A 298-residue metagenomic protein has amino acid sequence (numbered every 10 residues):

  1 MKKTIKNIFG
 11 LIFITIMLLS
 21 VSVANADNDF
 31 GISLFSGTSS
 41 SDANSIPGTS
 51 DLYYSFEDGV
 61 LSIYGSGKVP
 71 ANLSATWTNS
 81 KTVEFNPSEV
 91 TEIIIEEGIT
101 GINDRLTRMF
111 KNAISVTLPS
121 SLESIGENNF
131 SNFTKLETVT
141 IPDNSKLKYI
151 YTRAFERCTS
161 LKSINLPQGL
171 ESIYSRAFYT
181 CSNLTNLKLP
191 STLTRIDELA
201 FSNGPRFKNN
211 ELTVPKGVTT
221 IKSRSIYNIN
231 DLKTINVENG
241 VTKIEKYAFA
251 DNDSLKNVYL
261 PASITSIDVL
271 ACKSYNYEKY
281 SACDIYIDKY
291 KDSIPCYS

Functional and structural regions predicted by a protein language model:
M1-T4: N-terminal secretory signal peptides that target proteins for export/translocation
K6-A26: Sec-dependent N-terminal signal peptides of Gram-positive bacterial secreted proteins and lipoproteins
L19-A43: Sec-dependent signal peptide cleavage junction
S50-E57: Short, exposed beta-strand/loop patches in secreted or surface proteins that constitute
E57-S66, P87-G101, K111-S124, T134-Y149 (+6 more regions): Structural signature of tandem-repeat unit edges
P70-F85, P142, I196-D197, S202 (+1 more regions): Acidic/polar low-complexity surface segments
S74-K81, E97, I102, T107-M109: Extracellular beta-strand-rich solenoid/capping regions of secreted or surface-exposed proteins that bind or remodel
N103-L106, G126-N129, Y151-A154, Y174-A177 (+4 more regions): Consensus positions within tandem repeat domains that build extended binding/scaffold surfaces
